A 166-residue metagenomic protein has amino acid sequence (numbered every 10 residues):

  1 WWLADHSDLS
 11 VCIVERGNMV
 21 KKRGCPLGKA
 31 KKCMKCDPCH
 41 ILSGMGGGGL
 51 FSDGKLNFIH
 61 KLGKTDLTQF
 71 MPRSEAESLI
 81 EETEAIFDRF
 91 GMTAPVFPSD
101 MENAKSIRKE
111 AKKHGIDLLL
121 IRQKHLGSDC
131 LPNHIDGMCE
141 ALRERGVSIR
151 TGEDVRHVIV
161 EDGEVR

Functional and structural regions predicted by a protein language model:
W1-N18, G24: N-terminal Rossmann-like FAD-binding beta1-loop-alpha1 element of flavoenzymes
V14, L50, H125, E164-V165: Aromatic-residue hotspot detector
M19-S148: Conserved N-terminal/central alpha/beta ligand/cofactor-binding core
C139, R156-R166: Conserved beta-strand-loop-beta-strand element in the redox core of flavoprotein oxidoreductases
I149-E153: Short loop/edge segments at beta-strand edges and connector loops that shape dinucleotide/nucleotide cofactor-binding
